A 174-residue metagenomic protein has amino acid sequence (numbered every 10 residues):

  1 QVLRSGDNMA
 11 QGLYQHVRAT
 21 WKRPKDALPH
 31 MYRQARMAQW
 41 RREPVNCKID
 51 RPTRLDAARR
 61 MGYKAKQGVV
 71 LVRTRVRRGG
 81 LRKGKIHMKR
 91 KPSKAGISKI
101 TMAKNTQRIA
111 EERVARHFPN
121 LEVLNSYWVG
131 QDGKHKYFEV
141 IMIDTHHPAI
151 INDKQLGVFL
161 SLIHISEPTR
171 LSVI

Functional and structural regions predicted by a protein language model:
Q1-N8: Short, Lys/Arg-enriched N-terminal segments with co-localized hydrophobic residues within the first ~10-30 amino acids
N8-Q131, V140-D144: Ribosome large-subunit tunnel/peptidyl-transferase-proximal elements
L81, H147-I151, I174: Intrinsically disordered, low-complexity acidic/polar segments
T101-Q107, K154-L160, R170: Short C-terminal domain-edge/linker segments immediately following a structured domain
H135-K136: Chromatin/DNA-recognition segments of nuclear transcriptional regulators
T145-S166: Helical (often loop-to-helix) elements that flank the catalytic cores of nucleotide-handling enzymes
H164-I174: Single conserved hydrophobic/aromatic residue that forms the stacking wall/gate of nucleotide- or nucleobase-binding
